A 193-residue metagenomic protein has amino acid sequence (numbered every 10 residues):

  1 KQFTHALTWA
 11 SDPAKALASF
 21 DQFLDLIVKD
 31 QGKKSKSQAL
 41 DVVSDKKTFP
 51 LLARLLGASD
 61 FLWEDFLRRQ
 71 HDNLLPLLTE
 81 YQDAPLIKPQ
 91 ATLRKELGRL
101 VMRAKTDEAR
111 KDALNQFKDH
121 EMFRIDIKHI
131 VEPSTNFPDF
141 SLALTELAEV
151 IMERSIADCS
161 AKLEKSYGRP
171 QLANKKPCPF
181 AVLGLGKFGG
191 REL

Functional and structural regions predicted by a protein language model:
K1-L193: Non-catalytic regulatory/linker segments of enzymes
